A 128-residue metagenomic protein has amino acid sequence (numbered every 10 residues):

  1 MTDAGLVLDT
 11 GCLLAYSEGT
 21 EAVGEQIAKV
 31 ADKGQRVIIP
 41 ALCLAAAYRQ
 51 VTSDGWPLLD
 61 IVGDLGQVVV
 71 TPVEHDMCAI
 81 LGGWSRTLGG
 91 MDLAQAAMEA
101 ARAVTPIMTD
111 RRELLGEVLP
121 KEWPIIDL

Functional and structural regions predicted by a protein language model:
M1-I38, R49-G63, E122: Short, well-structured N-terminal submotif of metal-dependent ribonuclease cores
L13-L14, L44-A47, L114-L115: A generic structural signal for short hydrophobic patches within well-formed alpha-helices
K29, E99, E117: Hydrophobic/aromatic ligand-binding patch that stacks against planar heteroaromatic rings of cofactors or nucleotides
Q67-V69, P120-L128: Active-site regions of enzymes building and remodeling cell-envelope glycoconjugates
V68-R112: Active-site neighborhoods of divalent-metal-dependent phosphate/nucleic-acid chemistry enzymes
E113-K121: Short loop/helix-cap segments at secondary-structure boundaries that form the rim of catalytic
